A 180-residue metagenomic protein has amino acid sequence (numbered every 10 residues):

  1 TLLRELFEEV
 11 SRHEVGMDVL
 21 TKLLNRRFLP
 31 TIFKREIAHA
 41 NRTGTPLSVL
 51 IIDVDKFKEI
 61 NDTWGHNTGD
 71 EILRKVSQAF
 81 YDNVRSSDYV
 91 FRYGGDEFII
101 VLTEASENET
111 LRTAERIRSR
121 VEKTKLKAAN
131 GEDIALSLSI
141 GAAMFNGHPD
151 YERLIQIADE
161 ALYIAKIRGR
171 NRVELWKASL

Functional and structural regions predicted by a protein language model:
T1-L20, R27-H39, D88-Y89, V101: Signal-transducing coiled-coil linker helices
V10, V15, R35-S48, I52 (+4 more regions): Nucleotide second-messenger and two-component phosphorelay signaling modules
R12-I32, T43, I52-G65, R74: Conserved nucleotide-binding and Mg2+-coordinating catalytic segments in signaling enzymes
T21, L50-D53, G95, A158: Conserved metal-coordinating catalytic motifs of nucleotidyl cyclase and c-di-GMP turnover enzymes
F57, V76, V90-Y93, F98 (+2 more regions): Hydrophobic framework residues that shape the active-site pocket of cyclic nucleotide turnover catalytic cores
T68-Y89, E97, R116: Active-site-proximal alpha-helical element of nucleotidyl cyclase-like catalytic domains and analogous helices
R92, V121-L138, L154, K166: Catalytic core regions of nucleotide second-messenger enzymes
L111-E115, N130, M144-L180: Catalytic-core segments of nucleotide cyclases and related cyclic-nucleotide turnover enzymes
